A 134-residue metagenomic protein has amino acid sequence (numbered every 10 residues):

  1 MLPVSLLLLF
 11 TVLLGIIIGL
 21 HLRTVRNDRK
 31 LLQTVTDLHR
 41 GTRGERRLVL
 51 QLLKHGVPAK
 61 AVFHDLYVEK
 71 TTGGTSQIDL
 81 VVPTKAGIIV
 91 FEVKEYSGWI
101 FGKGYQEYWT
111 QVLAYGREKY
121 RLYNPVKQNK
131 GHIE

Functional and structural regions predicted by a protein language model:
M1-I78, P83-E134: Intrinsically disordered, low-complexity Ser/Thr/Pro/Gly-rich regulatory segments
